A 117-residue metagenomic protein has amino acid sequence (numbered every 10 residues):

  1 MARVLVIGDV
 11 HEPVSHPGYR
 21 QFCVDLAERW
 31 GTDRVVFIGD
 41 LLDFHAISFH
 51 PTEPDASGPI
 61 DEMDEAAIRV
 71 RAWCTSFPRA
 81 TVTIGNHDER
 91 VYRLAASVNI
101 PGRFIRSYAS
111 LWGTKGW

Functional and structural regions predicted by a protein language model:
A2-R3, I7-G116: Core catalytic region of metal-dependent phosphoesterases/phosphodiesterases, especially metallo-beta-lactamase-like
